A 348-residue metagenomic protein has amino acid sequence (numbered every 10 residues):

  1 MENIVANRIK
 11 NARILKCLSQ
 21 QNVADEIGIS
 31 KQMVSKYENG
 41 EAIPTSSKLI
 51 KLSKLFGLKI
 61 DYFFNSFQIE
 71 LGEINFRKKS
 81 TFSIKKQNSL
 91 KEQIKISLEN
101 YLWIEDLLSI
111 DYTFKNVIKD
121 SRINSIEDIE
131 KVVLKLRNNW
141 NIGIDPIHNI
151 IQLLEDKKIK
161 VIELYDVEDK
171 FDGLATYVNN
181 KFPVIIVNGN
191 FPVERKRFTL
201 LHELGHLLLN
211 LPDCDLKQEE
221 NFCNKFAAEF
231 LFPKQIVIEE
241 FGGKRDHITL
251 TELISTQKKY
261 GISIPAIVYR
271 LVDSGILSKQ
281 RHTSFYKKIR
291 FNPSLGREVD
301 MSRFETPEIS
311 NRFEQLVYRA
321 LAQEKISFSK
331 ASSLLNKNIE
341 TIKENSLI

Functional and structural regions predicted by a protein language model:
M1-I348: Active-site hotspot residues in diverse enzymes, especially metal/ion-binding acidic/histidine motifs
